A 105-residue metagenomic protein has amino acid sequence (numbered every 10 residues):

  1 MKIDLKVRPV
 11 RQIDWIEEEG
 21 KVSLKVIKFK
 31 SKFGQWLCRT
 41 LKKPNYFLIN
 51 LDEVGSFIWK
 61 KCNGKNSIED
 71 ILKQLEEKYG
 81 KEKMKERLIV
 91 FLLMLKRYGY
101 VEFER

Functional and structural regions predicted by a protein language model:
M1-K6, L41-R105: Long, charge-rich, low-complexity alpha-helical segments
M1-S31: Hydrophobic packing positions characteristic of elongated beta-solenoid/beta-helix-type spike/fiber shafts
S23-K25, G34-F47: Short, Lys/Arg-enriched N-terminal segment that forms or immediately precedes the first helix of a structured domain
